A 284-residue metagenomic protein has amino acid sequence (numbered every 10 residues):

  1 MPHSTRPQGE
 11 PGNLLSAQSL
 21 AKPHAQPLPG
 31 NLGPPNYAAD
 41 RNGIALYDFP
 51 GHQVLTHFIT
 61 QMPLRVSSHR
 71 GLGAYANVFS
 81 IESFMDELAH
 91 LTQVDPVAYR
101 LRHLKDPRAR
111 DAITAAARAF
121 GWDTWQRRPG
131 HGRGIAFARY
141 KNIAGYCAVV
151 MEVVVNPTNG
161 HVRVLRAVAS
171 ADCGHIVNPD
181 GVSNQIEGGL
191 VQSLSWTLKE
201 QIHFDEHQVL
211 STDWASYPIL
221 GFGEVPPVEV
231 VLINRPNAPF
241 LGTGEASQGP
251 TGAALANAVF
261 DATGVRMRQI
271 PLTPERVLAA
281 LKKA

Functional and structural regions predicted by a protein language model:
M1-A74, Q126-A284: Gly/Pro-rich active-site capping loops and adjacent beta-alpha segments that organize cofactor/substrate pockets
T60-A119, V265: N-terminal leader/propeptide and maturation segments of large enzyme subunits in energy/redox metabolism and hydrolases
A119-R127: Structural signature of cysteine-dependent C-C bond-forming condensing enzymes
